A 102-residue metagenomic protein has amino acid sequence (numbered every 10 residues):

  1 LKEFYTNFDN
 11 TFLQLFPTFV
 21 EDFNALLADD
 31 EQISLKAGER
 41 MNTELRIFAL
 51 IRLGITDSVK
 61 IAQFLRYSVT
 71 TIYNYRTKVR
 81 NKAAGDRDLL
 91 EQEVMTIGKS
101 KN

Functional and structural regions predicted by a protein language model:
T6-N102: Cytosolic nucleotide-binding catalytic cores of signal-transduction proteins
